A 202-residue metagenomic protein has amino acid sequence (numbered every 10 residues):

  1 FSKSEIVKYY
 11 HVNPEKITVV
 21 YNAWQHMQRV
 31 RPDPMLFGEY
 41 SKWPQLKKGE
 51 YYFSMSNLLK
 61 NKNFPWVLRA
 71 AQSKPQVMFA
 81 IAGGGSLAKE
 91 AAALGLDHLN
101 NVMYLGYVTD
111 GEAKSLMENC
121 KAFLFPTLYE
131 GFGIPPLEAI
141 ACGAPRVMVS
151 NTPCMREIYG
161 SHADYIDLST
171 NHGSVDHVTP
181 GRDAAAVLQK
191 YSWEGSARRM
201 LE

Functional and structural regions predicted by a protein language model:
F1-E202: Carbohydrate transferase catalytic cores enriched for Leloir-type hexosyltransferases
